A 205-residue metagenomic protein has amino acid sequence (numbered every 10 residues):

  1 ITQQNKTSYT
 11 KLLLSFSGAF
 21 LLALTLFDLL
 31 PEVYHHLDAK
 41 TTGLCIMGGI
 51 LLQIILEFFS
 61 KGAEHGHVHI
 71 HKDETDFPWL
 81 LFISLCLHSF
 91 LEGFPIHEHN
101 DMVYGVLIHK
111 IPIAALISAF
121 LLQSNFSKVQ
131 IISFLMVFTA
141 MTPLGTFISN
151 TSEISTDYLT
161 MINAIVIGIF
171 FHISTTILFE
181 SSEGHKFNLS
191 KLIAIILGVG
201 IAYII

Functional and structural regions predicted by a protein language model:
I1-I205: Intrinsically disordered, metal-sensing/regulatory segments
